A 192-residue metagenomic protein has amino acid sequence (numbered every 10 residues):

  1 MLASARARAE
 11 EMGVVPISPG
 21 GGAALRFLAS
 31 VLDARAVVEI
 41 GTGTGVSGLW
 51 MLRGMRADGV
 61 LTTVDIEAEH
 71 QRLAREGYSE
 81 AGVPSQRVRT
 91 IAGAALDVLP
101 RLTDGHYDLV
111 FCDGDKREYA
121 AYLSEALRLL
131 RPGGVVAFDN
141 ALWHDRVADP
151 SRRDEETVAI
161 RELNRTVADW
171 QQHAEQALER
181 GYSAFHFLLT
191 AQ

Functional and structural regions predicted by a protein language model:
M1-L109, K116-A137, A141-Q192: A short alpha-helical cap/connector motif
